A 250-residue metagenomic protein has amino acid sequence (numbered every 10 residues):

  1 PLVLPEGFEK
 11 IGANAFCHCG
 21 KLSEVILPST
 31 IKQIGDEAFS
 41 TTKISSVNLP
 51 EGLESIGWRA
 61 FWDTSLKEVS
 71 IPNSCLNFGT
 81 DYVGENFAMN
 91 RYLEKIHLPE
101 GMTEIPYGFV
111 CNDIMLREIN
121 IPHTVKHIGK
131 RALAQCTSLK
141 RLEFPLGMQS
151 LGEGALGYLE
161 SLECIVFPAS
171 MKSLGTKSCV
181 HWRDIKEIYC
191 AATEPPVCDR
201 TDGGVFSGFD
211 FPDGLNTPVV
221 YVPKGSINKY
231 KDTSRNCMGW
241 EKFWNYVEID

Functional and structural regions predicted by a protein language model:
P1-K10, G20-Q33, T42-S55, T64-N77 (+7 more regions): Structural signature of tandem-repeat unit edges
P1-V3, F78, V83, F87 (+2 more regions): Generic low-polarity alpha-helical segments
E6, N14, E37, R59 (+7 more regions): Short non-domain terminal segments
G12-A15, G35-A38, G57-A60, D81-N86 (+4 more regions): Consensus positions within tandem repeat domains that build extended binding/scaffold surfaces
E85, T201-D210, N228-N245: Short, aromatic/basic amphipathic alpha-helical patches
C179-V180, F206: Predominantly extracellular/luminal carbohydrate-interaction, adhesion, and secreted-enzyme modules that are
